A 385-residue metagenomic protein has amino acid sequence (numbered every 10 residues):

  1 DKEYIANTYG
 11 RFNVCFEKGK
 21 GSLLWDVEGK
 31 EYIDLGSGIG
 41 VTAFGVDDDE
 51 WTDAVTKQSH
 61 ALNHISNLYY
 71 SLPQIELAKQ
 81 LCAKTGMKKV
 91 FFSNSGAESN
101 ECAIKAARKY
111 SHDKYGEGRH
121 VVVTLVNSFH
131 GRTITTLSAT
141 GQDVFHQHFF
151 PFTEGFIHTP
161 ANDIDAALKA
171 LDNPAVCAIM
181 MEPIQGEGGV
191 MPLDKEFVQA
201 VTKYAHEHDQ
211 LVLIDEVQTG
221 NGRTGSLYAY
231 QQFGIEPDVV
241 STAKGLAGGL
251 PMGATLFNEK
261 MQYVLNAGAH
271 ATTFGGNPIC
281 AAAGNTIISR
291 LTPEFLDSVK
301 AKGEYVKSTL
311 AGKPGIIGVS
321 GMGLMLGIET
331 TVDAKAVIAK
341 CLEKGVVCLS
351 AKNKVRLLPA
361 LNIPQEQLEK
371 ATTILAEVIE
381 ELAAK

Functional and structural regions predicted by a protein language model:
D1-K385: Conserved N-terminal phosphate-binding loop of PLP-dependent enzymes in the Aspartate aminotransferase
